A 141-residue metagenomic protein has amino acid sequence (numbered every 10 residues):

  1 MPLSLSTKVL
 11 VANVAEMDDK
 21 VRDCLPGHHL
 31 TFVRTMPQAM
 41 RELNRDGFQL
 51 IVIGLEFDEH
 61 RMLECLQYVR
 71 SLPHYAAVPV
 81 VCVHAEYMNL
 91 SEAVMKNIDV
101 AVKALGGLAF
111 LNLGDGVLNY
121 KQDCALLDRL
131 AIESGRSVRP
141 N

Functional and structural regions predicted by a protein language model:
M1-C24, H29, G116-N141: Non-catalytic signal-transmission and effector/linker regions of two-component phosphorelay proteins
A12, V78-A85, N112: Short beta-strand elements of ligand-binding domains
R22-C24, E42, A101: Alpha-helical interaction/dimerization surfaces of two-component signaling modules
F32-R34, E86-S134: Output/docking surface of receiver
R34-L50, G54-H60: Acidic, metal-coordinating helix/loop segments flanking the phosphotransfer/catalytic sites of two-component signaling
R45-D46, R70-A77, L105: Conserved phosphotransfer cores of two-component systems
I53-A76, H84-N97: Conserved phosphotransfer microenvironments
